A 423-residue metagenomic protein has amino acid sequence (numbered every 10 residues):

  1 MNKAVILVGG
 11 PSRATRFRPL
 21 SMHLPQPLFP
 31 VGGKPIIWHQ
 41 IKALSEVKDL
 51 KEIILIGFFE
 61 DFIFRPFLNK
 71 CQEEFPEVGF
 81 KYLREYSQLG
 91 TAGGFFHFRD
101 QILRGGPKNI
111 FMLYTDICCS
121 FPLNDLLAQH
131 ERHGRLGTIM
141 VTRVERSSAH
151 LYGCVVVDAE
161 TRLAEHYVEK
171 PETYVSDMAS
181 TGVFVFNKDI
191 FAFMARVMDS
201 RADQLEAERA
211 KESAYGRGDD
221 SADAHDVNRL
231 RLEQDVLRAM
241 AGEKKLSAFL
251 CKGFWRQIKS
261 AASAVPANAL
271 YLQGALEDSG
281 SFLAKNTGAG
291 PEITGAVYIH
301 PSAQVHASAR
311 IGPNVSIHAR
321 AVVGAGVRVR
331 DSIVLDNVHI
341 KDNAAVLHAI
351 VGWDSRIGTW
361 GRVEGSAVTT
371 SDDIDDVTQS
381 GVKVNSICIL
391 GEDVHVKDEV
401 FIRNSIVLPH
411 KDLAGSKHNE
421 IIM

Functional and structural regions predicted by a protein language model:
M1-K3, I117, H133, T161-L163 (+1 more regions): Left-handed beta-helix
M1-P25, F29-D125, D393, F401 (+2 more regions): Conserved N-terminal catalytic core of the sugar/cofactor nucleotidyltransferase
H23, G90, G105, S147-A149 (+4 more regions): A generic fold-level signal
K51, V175-A179, I317: A short, polar/proline- and glycine-enriched secondary-structure boundary/capping micro-motif
K70-P76, V156-A159, R238-A241: Short, conserved catalytic or adaptor-binding loops enriched in Gly and charged residues
K81, A92, C118-E206, A214-G216: Conserved core of the sugar-phosphate nucleotidyltransferase
